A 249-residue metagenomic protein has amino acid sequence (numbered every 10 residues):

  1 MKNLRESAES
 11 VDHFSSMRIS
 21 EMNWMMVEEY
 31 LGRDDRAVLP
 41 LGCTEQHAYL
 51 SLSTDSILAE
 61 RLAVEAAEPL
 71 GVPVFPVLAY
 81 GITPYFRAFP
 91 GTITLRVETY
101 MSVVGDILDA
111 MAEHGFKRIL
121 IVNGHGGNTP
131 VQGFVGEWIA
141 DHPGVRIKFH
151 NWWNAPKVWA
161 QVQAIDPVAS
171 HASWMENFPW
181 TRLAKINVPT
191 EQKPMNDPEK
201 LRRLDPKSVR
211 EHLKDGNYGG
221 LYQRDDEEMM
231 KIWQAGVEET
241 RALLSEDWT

Functional and structural regions predicted by a protein language model:
K2-E98, S102-L120, G126-T249: Extended, histidine- and acidic-residue-enriched regions that form the cofactor-binding/catalytic faces
